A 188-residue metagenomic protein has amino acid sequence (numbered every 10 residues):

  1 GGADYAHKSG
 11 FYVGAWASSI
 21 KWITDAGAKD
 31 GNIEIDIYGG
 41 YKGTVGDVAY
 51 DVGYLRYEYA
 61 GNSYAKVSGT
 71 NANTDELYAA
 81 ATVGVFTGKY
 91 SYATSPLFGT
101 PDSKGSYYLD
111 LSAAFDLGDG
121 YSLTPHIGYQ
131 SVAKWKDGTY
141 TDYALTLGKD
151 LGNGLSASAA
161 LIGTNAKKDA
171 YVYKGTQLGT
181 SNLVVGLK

Functional and structural regions predicted by a protein language model:
G1, G31-I35, V48, N71-L77 (+4 more regions): Residues that define the transmembrane beta-barrel architecture of outer-membrane proteins
G2-A6, G40-K42, A80-T82, K89 (+3 more regions): Transmembrane beta-barrel domains of outer membrane proteins
S9-A15, G46-V52, V85-Y90, D119-P125 (+1 more regions): Repeated loop/turn-to-beta-strand initiation elements of outer-membrane beta-barrel proteins
F11-N71, D137, K174: Surface-exposed loop and membrane-interface regions of Gram-negative outer-membrane beta-barrel proteins
A17-K21, G43, R56-G61, V83-T87 (+3 more regions): Transmembrane beta-strands of outer-membrane beta-barrel pores
S68-K136: Detector for outer-membrane/organellar transmembrane beta-barrel domains, recognizing the amphipathic beta-strand
G84, L145-L151, L155, T176-K188: Outer-membrane beta-barrel "beta-signal"
S122-K168, V172: Outer membrane beta-barrel transmembrane domains
